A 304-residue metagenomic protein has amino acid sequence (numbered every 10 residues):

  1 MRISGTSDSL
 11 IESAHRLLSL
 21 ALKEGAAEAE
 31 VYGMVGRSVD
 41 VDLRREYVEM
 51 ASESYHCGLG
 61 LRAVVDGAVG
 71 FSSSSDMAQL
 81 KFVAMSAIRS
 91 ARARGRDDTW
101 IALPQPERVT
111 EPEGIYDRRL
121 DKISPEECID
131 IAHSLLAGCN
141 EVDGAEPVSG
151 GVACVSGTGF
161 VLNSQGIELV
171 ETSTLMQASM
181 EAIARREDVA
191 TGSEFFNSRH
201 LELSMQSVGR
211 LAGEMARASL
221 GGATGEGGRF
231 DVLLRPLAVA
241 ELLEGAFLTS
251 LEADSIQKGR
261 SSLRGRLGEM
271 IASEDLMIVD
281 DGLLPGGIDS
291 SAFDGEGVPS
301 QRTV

Functional and structural regions predicted by a protein language model:
M1-S291, G297: Active-site bordering "gate/hinge" segments that shape substrate access to catalytic or cofactor-binding pockets
S300-V304: Short, intrinsically disordered, charge-balanced linker/junction segments flanking boundaries in proteins
